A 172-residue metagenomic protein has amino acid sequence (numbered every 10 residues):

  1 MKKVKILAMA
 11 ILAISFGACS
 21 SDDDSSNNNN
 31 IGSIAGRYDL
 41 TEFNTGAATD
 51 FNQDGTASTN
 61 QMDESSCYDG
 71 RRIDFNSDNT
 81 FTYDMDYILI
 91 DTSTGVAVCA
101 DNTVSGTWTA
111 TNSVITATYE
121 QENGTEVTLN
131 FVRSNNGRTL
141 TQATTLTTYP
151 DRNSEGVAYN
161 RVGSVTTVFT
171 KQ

Functional and structural regions predicted by a protein language model:
M1-L7: Bacterial N-terminal signal peptides that target proteins for export
I11-A13: Short, linear, compositionally biased motifs with a strong N-terminal bias
S15-A18: C-terminal motif of bacterial Sec signal peptides marking the signal peptidase cleavage site
S20-T107, T111-Q172: Lipid interaction determinants
